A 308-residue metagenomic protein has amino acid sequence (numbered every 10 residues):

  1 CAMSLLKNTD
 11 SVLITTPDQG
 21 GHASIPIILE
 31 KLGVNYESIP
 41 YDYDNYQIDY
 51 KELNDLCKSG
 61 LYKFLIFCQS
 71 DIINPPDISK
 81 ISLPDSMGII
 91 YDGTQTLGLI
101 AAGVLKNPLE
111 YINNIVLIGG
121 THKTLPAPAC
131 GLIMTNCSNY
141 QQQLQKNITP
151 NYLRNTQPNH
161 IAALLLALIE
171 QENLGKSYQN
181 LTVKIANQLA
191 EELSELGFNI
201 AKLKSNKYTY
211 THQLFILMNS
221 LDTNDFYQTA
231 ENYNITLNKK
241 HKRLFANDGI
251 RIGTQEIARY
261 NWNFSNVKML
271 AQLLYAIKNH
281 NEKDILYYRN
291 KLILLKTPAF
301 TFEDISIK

Functional and structural regions predicted by a protein language model:
C1-N199, N247, Q255, Y260: Conserved PLP-enzyme active-site core in the AAT-like
L5, A167-Q171, M218, L274-N281: Generic structural signal for hydrophobic core residues of well-folded globular domains
N54-D55, K184, A246-K308: PLP-dependent enzyme catalytic core of the Aspartate aminotransferase-like
M134, F215-N219, G253-Q255: Short hydrophobic/aromatic beta-strand micro-patches that form the beta-sheet surface supporting nucleotide- or nucleic
Y152, Y233-L237, K278: A common structural junction motif
N155-P158, G175-L181, L193-N206, K240-K242 (+2 more regions): Flexible, glycine/charged-enriched surface loops at secondary-structure junctions
L168, Q179, V183-G249: Conserved small-domain helix->loop->beta segment predominantly found in fold-type I
